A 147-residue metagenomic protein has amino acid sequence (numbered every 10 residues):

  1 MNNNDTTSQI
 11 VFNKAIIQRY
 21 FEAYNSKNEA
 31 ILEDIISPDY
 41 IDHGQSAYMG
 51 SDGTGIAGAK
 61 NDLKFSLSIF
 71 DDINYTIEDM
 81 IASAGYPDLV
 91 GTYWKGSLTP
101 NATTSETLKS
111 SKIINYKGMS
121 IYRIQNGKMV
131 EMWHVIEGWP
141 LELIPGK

Functional and structural regions predicted by a protein language model:
M1-P38, K147: Short, low-complexity N-terminal intrinsically disordered segments enriched in polar/charged residues
A30-D88: A solvent-exposed, acidic/Ser-Thr-rich amphipathic alpha-helical stretch
I36, I81, W94-L98, V135-I136: Short beta-strand segments enriched in hydrophobic/aromatic residues within well-folded beta-rich domains
Y75-I77, I114-M119: Short, surface-exposed coil-to-beta transition loops
M80-V90, R123-V130: A short, structured loop/turn motif at beta-sheet edges
P87-A102: A short hydrophobic beta-strand element
A102-S111: Short, surface-exposed loop/helix-turn segments at secondary-structure junctions that function as lids/hinges flanking
V130-K147: Low-complexity, intrinsically disordered terminal/linker segments enriched in charged and Gly/Pro repeats
